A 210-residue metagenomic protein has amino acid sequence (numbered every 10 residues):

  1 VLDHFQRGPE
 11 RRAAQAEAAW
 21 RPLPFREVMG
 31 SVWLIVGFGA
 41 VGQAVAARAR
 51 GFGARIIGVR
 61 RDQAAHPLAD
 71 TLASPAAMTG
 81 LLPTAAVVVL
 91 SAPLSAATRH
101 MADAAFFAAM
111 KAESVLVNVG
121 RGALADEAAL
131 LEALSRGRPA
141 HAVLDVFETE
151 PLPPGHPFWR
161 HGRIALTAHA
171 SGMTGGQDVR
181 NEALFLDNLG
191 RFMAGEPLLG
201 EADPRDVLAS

Functional and structural regions predicted by a protein language model:
V1-V32, A44-A47, G51: Phosphate-binding beta-alpha-beta segment of Rossmann-like dinucleotide-binding domains, i.e., the NAD(P)
V32-L34, V115: Residue in the alpha/beta-hydrolase core beta-strand immediately N-terminal to the catalytic nucleophile
F38-G39: Glycine-rich Rossmann-fold phosphate-binding loop(s) that bind the pyrophosphate of adenine dinucleotide cofactors
F52, L68, R160-G162: Short, structured coil segments at secondary-structure junctions
I56-G58: Short beta-strand "acidic-cap" motif of Rossmann-like dinucleotide-binding folds
Q63-P157: Rossmann-like adenosine-cofactor binding region
E113-V115, V119-S210: Rossmann-like dinucleotide-binding domain for NAD(H)/NADP(H)
